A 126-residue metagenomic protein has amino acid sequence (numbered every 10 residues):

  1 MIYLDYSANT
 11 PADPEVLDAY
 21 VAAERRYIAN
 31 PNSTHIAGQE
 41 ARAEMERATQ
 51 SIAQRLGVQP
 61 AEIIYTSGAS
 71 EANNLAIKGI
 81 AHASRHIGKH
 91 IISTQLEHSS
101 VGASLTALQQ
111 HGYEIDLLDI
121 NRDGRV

Functional and structural regions predicted by a protein language model:
M1-V126: Pyridoxal 5′-phosphate
